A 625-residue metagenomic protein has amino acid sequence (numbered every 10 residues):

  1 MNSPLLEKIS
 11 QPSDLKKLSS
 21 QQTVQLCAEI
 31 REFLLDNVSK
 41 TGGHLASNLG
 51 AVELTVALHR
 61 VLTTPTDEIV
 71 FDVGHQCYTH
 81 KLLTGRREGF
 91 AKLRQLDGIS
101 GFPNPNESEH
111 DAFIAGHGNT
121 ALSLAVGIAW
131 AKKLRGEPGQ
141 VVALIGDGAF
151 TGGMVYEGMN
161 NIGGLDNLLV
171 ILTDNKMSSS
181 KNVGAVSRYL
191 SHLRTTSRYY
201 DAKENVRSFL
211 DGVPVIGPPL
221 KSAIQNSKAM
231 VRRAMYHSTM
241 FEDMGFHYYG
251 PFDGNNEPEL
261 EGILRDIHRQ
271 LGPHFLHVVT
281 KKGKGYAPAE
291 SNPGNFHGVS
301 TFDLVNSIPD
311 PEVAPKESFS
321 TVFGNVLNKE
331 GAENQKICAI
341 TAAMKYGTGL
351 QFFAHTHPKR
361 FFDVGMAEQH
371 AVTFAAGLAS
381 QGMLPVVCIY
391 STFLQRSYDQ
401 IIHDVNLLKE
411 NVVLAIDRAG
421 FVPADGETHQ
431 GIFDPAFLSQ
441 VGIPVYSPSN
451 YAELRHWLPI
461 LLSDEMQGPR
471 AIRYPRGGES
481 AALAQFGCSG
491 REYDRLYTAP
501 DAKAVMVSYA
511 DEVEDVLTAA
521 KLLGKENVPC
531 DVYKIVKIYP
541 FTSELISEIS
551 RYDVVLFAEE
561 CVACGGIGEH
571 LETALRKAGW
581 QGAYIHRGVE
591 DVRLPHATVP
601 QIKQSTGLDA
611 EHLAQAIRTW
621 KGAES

Functional and structural regions predicted by a protein language model:
M1-L83, E242, F246-Y248, D253-E257 (+2 more regions): N-terminal amphipathic, basic-rich helices that act as targeting or association modules
F33, A57, N306-S307, V313 (+1 more regions): Nucleotide/pyrophosphate-binding catalytic subdomain
H44-L165, K336-I337, T341-A342, L350-Q351: Cofactor-binding active-site loop characterized by glycine-rich and histidine/acidic residues
K92-L124, L134-P138, G164-N295, P309-H355 (+9 more regions): Thiamine diphosphate
V141, I145-G158, G349, F361 (+3 more regions): Extended, hydrophobic alpha-helical segments in both membrane/secreted and soluble proteins
H297-N306: Surface-exposed loop/turn segments flanking beta-strands in extracellular/periplasmic regions
